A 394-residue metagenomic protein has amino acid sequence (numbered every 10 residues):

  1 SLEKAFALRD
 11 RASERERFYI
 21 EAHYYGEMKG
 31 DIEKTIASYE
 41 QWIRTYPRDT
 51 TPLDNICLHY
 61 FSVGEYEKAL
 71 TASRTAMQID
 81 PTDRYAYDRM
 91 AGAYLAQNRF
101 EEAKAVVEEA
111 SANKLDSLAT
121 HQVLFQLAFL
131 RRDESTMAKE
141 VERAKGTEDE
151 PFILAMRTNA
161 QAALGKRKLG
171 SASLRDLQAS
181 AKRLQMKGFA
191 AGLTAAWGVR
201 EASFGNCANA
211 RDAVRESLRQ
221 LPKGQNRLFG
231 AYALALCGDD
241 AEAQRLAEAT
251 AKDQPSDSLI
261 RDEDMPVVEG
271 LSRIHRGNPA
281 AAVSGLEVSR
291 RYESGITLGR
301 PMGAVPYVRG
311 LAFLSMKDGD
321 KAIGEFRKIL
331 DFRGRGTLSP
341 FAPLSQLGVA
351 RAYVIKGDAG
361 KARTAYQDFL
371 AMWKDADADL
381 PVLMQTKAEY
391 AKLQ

Functional and structural regions predicted by a protein language model:
S1-V283, E287-S294, G299-M302, S345: Extended non-membrane alpha-helical scaffolds
A5, A322, A350-A352, A362: Small-residue (primarily alanine) positions within well-ordered alpha-helices, especially packing/interaction faces
L115, F326, Y366-F369: Conserved hydrophobic/aromatic "anchor" residues that stabilize well-ordered secondary structure elements
D264, P279-F341: Generic long, charged, amphipathic alpha-helical segments
M265, V305, G310, S345 (+4 more regions): Hydrophobic, well-ordered secondary-structure elements that form the walls of internal hydrophobic environments
F313-M316, Y353-G357: Amphipathic, heptad-repeat-like alpha-helical segments
R363-Q394: Terminal, low-structured helical/coil segments at or just beyond the last alpha-helical repeat
